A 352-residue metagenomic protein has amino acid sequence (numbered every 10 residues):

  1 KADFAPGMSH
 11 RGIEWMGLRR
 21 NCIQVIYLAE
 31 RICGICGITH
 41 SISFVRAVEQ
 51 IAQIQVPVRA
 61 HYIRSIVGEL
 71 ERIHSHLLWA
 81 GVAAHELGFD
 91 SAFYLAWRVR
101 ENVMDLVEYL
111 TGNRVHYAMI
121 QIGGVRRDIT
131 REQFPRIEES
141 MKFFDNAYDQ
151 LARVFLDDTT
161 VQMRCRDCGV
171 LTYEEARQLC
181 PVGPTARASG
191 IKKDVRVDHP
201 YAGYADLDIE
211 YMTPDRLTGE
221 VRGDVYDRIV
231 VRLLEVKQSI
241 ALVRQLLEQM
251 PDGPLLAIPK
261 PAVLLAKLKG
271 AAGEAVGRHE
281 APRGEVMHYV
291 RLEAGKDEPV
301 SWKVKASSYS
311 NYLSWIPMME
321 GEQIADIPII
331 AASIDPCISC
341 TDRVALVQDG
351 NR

Functional and structural regions predicted by a protein language model:
K1-R352: Active-site bordering "gate/hinge" segments that shape substrate access to catalytic or cofactor-binding pockets
